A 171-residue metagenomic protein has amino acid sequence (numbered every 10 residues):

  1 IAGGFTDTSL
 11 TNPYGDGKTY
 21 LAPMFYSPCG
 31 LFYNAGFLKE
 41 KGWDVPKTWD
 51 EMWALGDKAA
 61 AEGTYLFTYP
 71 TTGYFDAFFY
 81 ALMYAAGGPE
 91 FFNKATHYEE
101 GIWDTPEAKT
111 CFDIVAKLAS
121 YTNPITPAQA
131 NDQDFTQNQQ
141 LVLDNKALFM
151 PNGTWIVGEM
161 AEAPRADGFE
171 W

Functional and structural regions predicted by a protein language model:
I1-C29, W53, A59: Hinge/lid segment of periplasmic solute-binding proteins
I1-F5, G88-T110, E162-D167: Short, solvent-exposed loop/beta-turn-alpha elements that line the ligand-binding surface or hinge of extracytoplasmic
I1-T8, G36-K47, Q140-L141, L148-F149 (+1 more regions): Extracytoplasmic "Venus flytrap"/periplasmic binding protein-like
Y20-L21, A61-T72: Bilobed periplasmic-binding protein-like "clamshell/Venus-flytrap" ligand-binding domains
C29-Y33, M83: Short glycine- and hydrophobic/aromatic-rich loop-to-beta-strand nucleating segment in the catalytic cores
M52, A59, Q140-D144: Hydrophobic residues within well-ordered alpha-helices
G56-K58, Y98-Q129: Glycine-centered hinge/linker elements that transmit conformational signals in sensory and ligand-binding systems
D113-W171: Extracytoplasmic/periplasmic substrate-binding proteins
